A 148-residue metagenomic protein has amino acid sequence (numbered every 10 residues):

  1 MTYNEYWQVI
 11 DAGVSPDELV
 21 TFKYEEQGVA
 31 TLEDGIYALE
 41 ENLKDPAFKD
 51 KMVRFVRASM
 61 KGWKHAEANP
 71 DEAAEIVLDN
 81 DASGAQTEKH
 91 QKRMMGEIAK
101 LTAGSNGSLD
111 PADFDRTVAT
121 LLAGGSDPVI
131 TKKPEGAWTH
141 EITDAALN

Functional and structural regions predicted by a protein language model:
M1-A82: Pocket-lining segment of extracytoplasmic ligand-binding domains
W7, E41, G107, G136 (+1 more regions): Flexible, active-site-adjacent loop/turn segments at secondary-structure boundaries
Q8, Q27-V29, M95, W138-I142: Short secondary-structure boundary/hinge segments and terminal tails
D45-G125: Secondary-structure end/capping motifs
F114-N148: Conserved C-terminal helix/tail region of periplasmic/extracytoplasmic solute-binding proteins
